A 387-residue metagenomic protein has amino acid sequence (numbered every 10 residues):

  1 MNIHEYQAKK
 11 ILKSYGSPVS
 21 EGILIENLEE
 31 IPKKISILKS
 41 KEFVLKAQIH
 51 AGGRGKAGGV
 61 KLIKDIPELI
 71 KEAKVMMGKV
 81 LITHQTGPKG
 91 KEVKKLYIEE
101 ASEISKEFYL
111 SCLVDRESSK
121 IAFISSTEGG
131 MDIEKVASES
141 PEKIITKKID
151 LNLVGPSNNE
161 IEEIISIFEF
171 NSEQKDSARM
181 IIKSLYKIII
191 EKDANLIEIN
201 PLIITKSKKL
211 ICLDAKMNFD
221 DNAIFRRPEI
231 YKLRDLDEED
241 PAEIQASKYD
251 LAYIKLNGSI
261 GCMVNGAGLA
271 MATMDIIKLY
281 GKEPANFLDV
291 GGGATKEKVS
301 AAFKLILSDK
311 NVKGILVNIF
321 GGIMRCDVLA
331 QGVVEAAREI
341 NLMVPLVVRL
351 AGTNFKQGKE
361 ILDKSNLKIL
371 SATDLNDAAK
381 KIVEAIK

Functional and structural regions predicted by a protein language model:
M1-E198, I203-V317, L329, R338 (+2 more regions): ATP-dependent carboxylate/acyl-activation modules
I319-M324: Glycine-rich, proline-tolerant flexible connector loops at the mouths of alpha/beta enzymes
D327-Q331, V344: Shared catalytic-loop signature of beta/alpha-barrel
V334-E335: Short amphipathic alpha-helix used as the core "switch/output" element in two-component signaling
M343-G352: Short internal beta-strands
